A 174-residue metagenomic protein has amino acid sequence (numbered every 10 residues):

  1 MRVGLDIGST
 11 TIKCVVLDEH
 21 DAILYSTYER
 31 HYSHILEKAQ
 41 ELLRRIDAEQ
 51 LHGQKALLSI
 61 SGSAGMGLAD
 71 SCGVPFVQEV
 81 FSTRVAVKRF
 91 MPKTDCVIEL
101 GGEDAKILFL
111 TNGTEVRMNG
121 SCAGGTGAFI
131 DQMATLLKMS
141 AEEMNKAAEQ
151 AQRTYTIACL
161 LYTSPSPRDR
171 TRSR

Functional and structural regions predicted by a protein language model:
M1-E19, D95-L110: Gly/Thr-rich phosphate-binding beta-strand-loop-beta motif of the actin/hexokinase/Hsp70
G4-E37, E41, V116, G120: Short glycine-rich, Thr/Ser-proximal phosphate-binding strand/loop in the N-terminal lobe of ATP-dependent enzymes
E19, Y28-H31, E49-F81, L108-R117: Short beta-strand-loop/turn "lid" adjacent to the catalytic site in phosphate-handling enzymes
E41-L51: A short, N-terminal amphipathic alpha-helix
T83-V87: Active-site cofactor/substrate anionic-group-binding motifs, chiefly glycine- and Lys/Arg-rich phosphate-binding loops
N112-E149, R153: Glycine-rich phosphate-binding loop plus the immediately following alpha-helix
A148-S164: Gly/charged contiguous loops adjacent to phosphate- or pyrophosphate-bearing nucleotide/cofactor binding elements
Y162-R174: Single conserved hydrophobic/aromatic residue that forms the stacking wall/gate of nucleotide- or nucleobase-binding
